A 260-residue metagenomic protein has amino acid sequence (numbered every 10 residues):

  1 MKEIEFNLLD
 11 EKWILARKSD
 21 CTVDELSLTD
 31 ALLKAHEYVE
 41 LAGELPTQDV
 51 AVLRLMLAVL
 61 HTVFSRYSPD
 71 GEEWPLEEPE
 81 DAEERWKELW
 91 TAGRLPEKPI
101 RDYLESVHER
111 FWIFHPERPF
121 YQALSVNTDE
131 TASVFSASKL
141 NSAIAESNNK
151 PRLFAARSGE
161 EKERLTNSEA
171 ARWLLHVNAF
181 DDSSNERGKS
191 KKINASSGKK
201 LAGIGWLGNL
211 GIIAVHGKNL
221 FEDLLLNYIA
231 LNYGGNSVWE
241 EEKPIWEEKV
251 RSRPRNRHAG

Functional and structural regions predicted by a protein language model:
M1-G260: Conserved small-residue
